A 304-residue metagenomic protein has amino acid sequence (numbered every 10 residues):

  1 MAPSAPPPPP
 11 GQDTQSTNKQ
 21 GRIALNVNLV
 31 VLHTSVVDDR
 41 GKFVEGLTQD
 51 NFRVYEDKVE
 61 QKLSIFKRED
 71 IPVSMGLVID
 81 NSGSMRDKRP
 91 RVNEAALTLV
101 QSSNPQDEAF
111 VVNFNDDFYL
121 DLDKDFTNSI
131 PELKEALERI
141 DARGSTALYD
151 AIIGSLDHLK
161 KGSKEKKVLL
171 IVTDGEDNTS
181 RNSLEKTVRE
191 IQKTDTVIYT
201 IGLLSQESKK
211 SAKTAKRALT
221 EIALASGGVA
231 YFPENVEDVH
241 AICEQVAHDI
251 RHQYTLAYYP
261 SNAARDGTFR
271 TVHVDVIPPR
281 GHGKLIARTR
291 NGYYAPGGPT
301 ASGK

Functional and structural regions predicted by a protein language model:
M1-K304: Scaffold/interface architecture of coatomer-like assemblies
